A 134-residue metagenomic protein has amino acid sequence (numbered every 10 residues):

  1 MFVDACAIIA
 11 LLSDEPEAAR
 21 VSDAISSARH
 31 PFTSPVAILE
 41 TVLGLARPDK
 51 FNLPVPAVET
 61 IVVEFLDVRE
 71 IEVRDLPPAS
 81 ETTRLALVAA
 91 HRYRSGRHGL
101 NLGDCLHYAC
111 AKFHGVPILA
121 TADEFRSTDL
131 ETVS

Functional and structural regions predicted by a protein language model:
M1-A18, T33: Metal-dependent nucleic-acid phosphoesterase active-site entry motif
A5, L102-C105: Conserved glycosyltransferase catalytic-site signature
C6, V42, D123: Anionic group-transfer/hydrolysis microenvironments
I8-I9, I38, F125-R126: A generic structural signal for short hydrophobic patches within well-formed alpha-helices
R20-H98, C105, A109, H114 (+1 more regions): PIN-domain endoribonuclease scaffold, especially VapC-family toxins
P35-V36, T121-D123: Short secondary-structure boundary segments
N101-L102, T121: Replace "multi-pass membrane enzymes" with "multi-pass membrane proteins
